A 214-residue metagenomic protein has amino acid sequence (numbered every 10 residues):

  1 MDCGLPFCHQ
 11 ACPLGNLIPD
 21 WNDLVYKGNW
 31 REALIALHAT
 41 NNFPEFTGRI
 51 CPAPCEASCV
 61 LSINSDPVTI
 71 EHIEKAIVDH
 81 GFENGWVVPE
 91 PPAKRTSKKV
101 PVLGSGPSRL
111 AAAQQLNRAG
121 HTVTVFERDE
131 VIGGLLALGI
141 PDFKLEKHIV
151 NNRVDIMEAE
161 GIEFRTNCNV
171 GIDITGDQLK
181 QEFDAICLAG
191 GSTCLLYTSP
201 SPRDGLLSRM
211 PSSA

Functional and structural regions predicted by a protein language model:
M1-F7, A33-P54: Immediate flanking context of iron-sulfur cluster ligation sites
G15-K27, E32-N41, I63, P67-E71 (+2 more regions): Beta1-alpha1 glycine-rich phosphate/pyrophosphate-binding loop at the start of Rossmann-like nucleotide-binding domains
R49-A76, S192: Helix-enriched interaction subdomains in cytosolic or periplasmic regions, typified by TIR/SEFIR signaling/NADase cores
G81-K99: A short, basic/flexible loop-to-alpha-helix module at the beginning of a structural domain
I172-Q178: Conserved beta-strand-loop-beta-strand element in the redox core of flavoprotein oxidoreductases
A185, A189-L195: Glycine-/small-residue-rich beta->alpha transition segments that form the dinucleotide
Y197-P202: Conserved small/polar residues in nucleotide/adenosyl-binding loops
R209-A214: Hydrophobic alpha-helical segments, chiefly the membrane-spanning helices and signal/signal-anchor peptides
